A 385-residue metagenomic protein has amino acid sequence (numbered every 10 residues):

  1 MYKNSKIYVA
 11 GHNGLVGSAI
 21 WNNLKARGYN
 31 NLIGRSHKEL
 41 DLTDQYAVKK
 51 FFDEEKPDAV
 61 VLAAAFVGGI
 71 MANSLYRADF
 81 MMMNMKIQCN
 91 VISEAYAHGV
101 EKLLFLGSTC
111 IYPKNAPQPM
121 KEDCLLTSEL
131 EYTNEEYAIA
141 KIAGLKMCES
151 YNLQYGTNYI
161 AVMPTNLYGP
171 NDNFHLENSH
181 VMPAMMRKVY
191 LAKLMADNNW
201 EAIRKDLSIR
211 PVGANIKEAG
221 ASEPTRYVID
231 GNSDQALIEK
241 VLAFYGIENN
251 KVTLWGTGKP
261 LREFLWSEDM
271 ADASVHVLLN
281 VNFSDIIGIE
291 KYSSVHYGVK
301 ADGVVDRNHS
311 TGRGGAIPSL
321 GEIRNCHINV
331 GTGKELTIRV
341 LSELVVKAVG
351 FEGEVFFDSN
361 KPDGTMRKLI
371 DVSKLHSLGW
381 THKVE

Functional and structural regions predicted by a protein language model:
A10, R35, A63-F66, L103-T109 (+1 more regions): SDR active-site strand-loop-helix element
G11, L15, A19-R27, L191-E385: C-terminal substrate-binding subdomain of Rossmann-fold SDR/epimerase-dehydratase oxidoreductases
K25-K50: Adenosine-cofactor binding site in Rossmann-like domains, unifying the SAM/SAH pocket of S-adenosylmethionine-dependent
Q45-M85: NAD(P)H-binding glycine-rich loop region in Rossmannoid oxidoreductase-like domains and their noncatalytic homologs
V67-G68, T109-P117, T165-Y168: Active-site segment of SDR-like NAD(P)-dependent oxidoreductases
M81, M85, T133-L145, H175-P183 (+2 more regions): Short-chain dehydrogenase/reductase
C89-E135, I160, N173: Conserved Rossmann-fold NAD(P)-dependent oxidoreductase catalytic core, especially the SDR/UDP-sugar
Y132-T165, V181-A196: Active-site Tyr-X1-5-Lys
